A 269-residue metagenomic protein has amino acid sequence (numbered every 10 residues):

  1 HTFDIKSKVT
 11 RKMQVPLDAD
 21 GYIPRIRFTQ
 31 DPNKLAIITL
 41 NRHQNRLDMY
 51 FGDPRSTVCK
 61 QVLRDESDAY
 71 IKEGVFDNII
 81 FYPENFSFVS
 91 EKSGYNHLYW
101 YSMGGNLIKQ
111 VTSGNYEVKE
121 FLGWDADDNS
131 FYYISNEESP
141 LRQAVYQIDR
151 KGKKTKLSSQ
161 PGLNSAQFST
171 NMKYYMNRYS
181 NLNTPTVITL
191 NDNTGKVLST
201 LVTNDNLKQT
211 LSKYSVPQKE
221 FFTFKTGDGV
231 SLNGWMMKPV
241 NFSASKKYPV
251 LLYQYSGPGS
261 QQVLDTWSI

Functional and structural regions predicted by a protein language model:
H1-Y174, S180-T186, L190-N193, V216: Beta-propeller folds
P32, S165-I269: Serine-hydrolase catalytic core recognition
